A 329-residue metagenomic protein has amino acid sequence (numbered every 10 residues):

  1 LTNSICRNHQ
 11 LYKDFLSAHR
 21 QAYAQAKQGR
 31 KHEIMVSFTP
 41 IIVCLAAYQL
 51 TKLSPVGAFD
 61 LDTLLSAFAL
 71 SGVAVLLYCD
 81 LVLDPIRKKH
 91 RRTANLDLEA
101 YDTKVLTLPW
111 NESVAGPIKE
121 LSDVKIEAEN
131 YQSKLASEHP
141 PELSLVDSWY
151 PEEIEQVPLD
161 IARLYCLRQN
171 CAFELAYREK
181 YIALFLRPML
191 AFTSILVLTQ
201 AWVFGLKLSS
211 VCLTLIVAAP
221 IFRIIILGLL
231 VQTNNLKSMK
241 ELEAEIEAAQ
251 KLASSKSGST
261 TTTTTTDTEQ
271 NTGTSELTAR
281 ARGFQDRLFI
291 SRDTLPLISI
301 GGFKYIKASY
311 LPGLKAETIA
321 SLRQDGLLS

Functional and structural regions predicted by a protein language model:
L1-S4, W110-P158: Short, non-transmembrane cytosolic segments of multipass membrane proteins
T2, C6, L64-F68, Y78-V124: Membrane-interface amphipathic/juxtamembrane segments adjacent to transmembrane helices
T2-I42, A47-L50, S54, T93 (+3 more regions): Sequence termini and other peripheral, non-core segments
T2-R20, I224-S329: Cytosolic/matrix-facing juxtamembrane and C-terminal tails of multi-pass cellular membrane proteins
N8-A18, P141-F185: Membrane-proximal, non-transmembrane alpha-helical segments
K27-K88, K180-K237: Alpha-helical transmembrane segments and their immediate juxtamembrane boundary regions in integral membrane proteins
L83, R91, L98, R168 (+3 more regions): Heptad-repeat amphipathic alpha-helical coiled-coil interaction surface used for oligomerization/assembly
L98-P109, K125-H139, E245-K256, D286-T294: Alpha-helical membrane-embedding segments and immediately adjacent membrane-interface amphipathic helices
